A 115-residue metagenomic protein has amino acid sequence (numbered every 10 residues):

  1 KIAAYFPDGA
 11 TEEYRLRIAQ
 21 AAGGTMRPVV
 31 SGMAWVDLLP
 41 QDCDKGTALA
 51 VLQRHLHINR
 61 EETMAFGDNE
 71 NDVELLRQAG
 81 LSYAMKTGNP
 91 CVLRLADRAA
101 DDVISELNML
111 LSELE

Functional and structural regions predicted by a protein language model:
K1-F66, E70, L75: Conserved acidic, metal-coordinating active-site core of Asp-based, Mg2+-dependent phosphoryl-transfer enzymes
Q78, S82-E115: Asp-based, Mg2+/Mn2+-dependent phosphohydrolase catalytic module
